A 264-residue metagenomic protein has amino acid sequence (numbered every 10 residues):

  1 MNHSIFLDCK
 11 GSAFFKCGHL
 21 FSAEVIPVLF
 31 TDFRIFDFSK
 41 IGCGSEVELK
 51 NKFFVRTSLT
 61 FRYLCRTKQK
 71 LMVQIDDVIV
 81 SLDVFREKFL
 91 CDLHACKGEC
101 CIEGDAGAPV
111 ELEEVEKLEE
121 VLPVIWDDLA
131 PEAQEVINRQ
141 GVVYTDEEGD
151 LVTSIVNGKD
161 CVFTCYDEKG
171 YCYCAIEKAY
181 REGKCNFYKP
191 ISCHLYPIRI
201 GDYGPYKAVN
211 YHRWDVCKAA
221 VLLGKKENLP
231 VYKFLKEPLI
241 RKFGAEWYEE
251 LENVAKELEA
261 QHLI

Functional and structural regions predicted by a protein language model:
C17, K40, E46, V55-L59: N-terminal amphipathic/hydrophobic targeting modules at extreme N-termini, encompassing cleavable Sec/SRP-type signal
K52-L71: Short, Lys/Arg-enriched N-terminal segments with co-localized hydrophobic residues within the first ~10-30 amino acids
R66-I264: Short loop/turn segments that flank or connect secondary-structure elements
